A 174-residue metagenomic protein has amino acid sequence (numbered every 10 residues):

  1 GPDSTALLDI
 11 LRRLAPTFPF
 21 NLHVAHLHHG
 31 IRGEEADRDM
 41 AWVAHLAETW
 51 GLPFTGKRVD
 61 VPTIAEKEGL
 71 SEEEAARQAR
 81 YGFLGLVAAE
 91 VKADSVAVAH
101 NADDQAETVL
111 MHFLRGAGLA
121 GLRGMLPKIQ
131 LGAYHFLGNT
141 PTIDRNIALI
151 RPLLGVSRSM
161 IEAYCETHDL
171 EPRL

Functional and structural regions predicted by a protein language model:
P2-L174: Core alpha/beta nucleotide-donor-binding catalytic domains of modification enzymes
